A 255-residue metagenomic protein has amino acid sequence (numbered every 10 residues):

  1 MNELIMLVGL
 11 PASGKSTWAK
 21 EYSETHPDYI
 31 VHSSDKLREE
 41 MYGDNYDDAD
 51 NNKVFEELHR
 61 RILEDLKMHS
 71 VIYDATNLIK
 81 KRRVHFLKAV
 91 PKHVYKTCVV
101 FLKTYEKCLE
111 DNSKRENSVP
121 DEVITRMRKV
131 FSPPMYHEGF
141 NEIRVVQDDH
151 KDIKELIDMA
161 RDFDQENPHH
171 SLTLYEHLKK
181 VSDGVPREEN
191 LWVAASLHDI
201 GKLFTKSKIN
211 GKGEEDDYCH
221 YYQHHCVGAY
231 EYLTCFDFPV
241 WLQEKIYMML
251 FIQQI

Functional and structural regions predicted by a protein language model:
L7: Hydrophobic anchor at the beta1->P-loop junction of P-loop NTPases
L10-P11: The conserved Walker
G14: Conserved glycine(s) of the Walker
T17-H69: Conserved substrate/cofactor phosphate-moiety recognition/catalytic segment in nucleotide-dependent phosphotransferases
D44-N51, S113-S118, G211-C219: Short glycine-enriched, charge-decorated loop/helix-capping segments at active-site entrances that position
T76-V145: Replace "adjacent to P-loop NTPase cores in ATP/GTP-dependent enzymes" with "adjacent to NTP-binding cores
E155-K180, L203-D217: Active-site flanking loop/helix segments enriched in acidic
V181-I255: Divalent metal-dependent catalytic cores for phosphoryl transfer on phosphate-bearing substrates
